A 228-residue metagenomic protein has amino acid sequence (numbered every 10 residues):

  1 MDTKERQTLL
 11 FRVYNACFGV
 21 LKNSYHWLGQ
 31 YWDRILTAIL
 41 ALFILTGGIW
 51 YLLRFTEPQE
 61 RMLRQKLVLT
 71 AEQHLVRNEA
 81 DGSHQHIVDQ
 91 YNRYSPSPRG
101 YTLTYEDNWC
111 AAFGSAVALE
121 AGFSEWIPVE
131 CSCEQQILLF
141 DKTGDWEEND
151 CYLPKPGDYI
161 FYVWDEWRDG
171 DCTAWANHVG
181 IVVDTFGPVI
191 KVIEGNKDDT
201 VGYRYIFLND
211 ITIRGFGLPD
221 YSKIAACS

Functional and structural regions predicted by a protein language model:
M1-Y31: N-terminal Lys/Arg-rich, disordered targeting/topogenic segments
Q7-T8, V13, Q85, Y91 (+1 more regions): Positively charged, low-complexity intrinsically disordered regions
N15, V129-C131, A225: Secreted/extracellular small peptides and ectodomain modules produced from precursors
K22-N23, G29, D33, F43 (+3 more regions): Aromatic- and glycine-rich peptidoglycan recognition patches
T37-A38: Sec-dependent signal peptide recognition, specifically the positively charged N-region followed immediately by
L45-F123: N-terminal capping segments
S124-D199: ...with weaker cross-activation on analogous glycine-rich loops/strands in unrelated enzymes
